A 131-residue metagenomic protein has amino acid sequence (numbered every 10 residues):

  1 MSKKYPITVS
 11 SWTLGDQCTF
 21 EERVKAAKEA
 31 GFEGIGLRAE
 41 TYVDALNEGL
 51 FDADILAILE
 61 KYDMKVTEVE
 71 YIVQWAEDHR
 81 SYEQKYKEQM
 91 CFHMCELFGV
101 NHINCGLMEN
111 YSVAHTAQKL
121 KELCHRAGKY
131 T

Functional and structural regions predicted by a protein language model:
S2-K4, A26-F32: A short, Lys/Arg-enriched amphipathic alpha-helix followed by its capping loop at the start of a domain
Y5-S11, I35-L37, V66-Y71, I103-C105: Hydrophobic faces of well-ordered beta-strands that scaffold small-molecule active sites in alpha/beta enzyme cores
S11-Q17: Short polar catalytic/cofactor-binding loops
C18-E21, K25, I58-K61, K65 (+1 more regions): Active-site acidic/histidine proton-transfer and metal-coordination neighborhood in alpha/beta enzyme cores
G36-E60, L107-Y111: Glycine-rich, proline-tolerant flexible connector loops at the mouths of alpha/beta enzymes
V43-L46, W75-H79: Short active-site-adjacent helix-start/loop capping segments
